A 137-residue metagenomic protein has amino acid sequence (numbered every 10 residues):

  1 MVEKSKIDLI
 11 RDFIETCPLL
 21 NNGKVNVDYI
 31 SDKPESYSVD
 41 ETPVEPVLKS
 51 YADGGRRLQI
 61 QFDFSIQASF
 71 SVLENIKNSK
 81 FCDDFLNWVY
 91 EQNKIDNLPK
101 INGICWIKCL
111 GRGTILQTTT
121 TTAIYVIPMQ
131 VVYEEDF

Functional and structural regions predicted by a protein language model:
M1-V25, Y29-S31, P43-F137: Charged, amphipathic alpha-helical segments and their flanking helix caps
P34-S38: Extended compositionally biased segments used for macromolecular assembly or nucleic-acid engagement
